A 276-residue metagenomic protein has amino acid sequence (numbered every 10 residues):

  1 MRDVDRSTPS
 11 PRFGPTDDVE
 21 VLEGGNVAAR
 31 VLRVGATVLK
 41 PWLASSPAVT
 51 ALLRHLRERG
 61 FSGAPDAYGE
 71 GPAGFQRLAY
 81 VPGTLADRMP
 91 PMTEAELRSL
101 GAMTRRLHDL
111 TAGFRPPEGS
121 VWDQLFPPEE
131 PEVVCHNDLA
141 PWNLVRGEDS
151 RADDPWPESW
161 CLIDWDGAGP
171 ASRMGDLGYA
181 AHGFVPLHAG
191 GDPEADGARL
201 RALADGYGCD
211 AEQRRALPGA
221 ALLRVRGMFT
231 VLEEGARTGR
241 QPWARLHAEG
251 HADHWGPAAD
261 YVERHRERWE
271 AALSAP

Functional and structural regions predicted by a protein language model:
M1-E20: Juxta-kinase regulatory segment immediately upstream of eukaryotic protein kinase catalytic domains
D18-H136, G147-P155: ATP-binding pocket architecture of kinase catalytic cores
D87-P91, G169-A171, L187-G191: Short, polar/flexible loop-turn hinges at active-site or ligand-entry regions and domain interfaces
R106-P117, L144-V145, A168, G183-P186 (+2 more regions): Alpha-helix capping at helix-to-loop junctions
W122-P128, V133, A140-A180: Catalytic activation segment of kinase domains across protein kinase-like and atypical kinase folds
D176-C209, R224-E234: Active-site activation/catalytic loop segments of kinase-like enzymes and analogous catalytic loops in related
A216-A221: Eukaryotic Ser/Thr/Pro-rich intrinsically disordered, low-complexity regulatory regions
F229-P276: ATP/Mg2+ or Mg2+-diphosphate-binding catalytic cores that bind nucleotide phosphates or diphosphates via glycine-rich
